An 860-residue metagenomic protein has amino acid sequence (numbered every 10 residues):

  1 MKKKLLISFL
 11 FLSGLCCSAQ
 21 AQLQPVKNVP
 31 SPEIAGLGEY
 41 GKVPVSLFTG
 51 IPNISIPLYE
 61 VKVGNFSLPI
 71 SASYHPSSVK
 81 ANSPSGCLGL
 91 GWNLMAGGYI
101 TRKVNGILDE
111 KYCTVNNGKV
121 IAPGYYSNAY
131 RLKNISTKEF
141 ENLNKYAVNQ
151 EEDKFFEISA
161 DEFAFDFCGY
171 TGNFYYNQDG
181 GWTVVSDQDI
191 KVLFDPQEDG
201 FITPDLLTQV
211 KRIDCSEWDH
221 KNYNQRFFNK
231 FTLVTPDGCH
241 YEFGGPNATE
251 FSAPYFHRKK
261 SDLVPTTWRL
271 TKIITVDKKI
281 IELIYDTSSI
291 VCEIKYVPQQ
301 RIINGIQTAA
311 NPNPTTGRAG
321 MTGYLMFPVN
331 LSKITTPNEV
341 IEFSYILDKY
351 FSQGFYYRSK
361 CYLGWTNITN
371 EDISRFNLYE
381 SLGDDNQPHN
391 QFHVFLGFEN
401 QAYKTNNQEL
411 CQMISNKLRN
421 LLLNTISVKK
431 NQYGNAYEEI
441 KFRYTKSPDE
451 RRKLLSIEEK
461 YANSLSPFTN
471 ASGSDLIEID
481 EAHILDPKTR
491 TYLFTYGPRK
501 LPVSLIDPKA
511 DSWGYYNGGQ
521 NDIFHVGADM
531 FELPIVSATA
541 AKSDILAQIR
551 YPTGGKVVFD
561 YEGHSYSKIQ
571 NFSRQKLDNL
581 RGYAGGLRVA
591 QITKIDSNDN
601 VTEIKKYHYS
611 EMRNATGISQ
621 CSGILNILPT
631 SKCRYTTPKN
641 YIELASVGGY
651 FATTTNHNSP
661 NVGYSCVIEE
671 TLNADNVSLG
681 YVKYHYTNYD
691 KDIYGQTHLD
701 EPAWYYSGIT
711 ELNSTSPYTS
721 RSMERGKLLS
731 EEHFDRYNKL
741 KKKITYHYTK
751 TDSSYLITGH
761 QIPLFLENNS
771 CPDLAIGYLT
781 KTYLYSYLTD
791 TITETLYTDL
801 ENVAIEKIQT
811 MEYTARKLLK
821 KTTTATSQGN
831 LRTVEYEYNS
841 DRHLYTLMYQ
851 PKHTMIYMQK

Functional and structural regions predicted by a protein language model:
M1-Q24: Bacterial Sec-dependent N-terminal signal peptides
Q22-R269, T275-K278, T315-L325, R499-A540 (+1 more regions): Long, intrinsically disordered, low-complexity, charged/polar and glycine-rich segments
I56, I70-A72, Y223, Y241-N247 (+20 more regions): Aromatic-rich beta-strand edge motifs centered on tyrosine
G64-F66, I190, D237-C239, D277-K279 (+8 more regions): Short acidic/polar mixed-charge low-complexity motifs
V234-D237, G245, K272-K278, S332-E339 (+12 more regions): Beta-turn initiation residues at beta-strand->coil junctions
K272-T275, Q299-A310, S464-T469, P487-T491 (+5 more regions): Long amphipathic alpha-helical scaffold regions
T287-N313, D348-T366, S753-G759: Short, flexible helix-coil linker/hinge segments at the edges of structured domains or between repeats
K333-S464: Extended serine/threonine-enriched, polar tracts that run as long, contiguous segments within proteins
